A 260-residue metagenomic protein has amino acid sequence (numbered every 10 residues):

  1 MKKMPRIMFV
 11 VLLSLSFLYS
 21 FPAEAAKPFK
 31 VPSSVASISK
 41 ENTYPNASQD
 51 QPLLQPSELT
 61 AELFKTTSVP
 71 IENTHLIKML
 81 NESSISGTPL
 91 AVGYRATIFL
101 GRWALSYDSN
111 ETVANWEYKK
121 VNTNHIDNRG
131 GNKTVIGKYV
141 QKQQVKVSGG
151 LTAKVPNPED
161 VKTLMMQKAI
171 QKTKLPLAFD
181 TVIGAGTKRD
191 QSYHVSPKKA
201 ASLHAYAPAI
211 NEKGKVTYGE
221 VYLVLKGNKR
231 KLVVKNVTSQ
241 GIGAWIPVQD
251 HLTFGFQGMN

Functional and structural regions predicted by a protein language model:
M1-M4, M8, M79, M165-M166 (+1 more regions): Detector for methionine-enriched segments
M1-P28: Sec-dependent N-terminal signal peptides of Gram-positive bacterial secreted proteins and lipoproteins
V11-S20, Q55, A205, L225 (+1 more regions): Generic detector of low-complexity/intrinsically disordered segments and short hydrophobic N-terminal stretches
A26-T152, K174-H194, A201-S202, A207-E212 (+1 more regions): Deployable pore-forming modules of oligomeric membrane-permeabilizing proteins
K133-R189, N228-K229, V233-N260: Membrane-insertion modules used to breach or fuse lipid bilayers
P158, P197-A200: Solvent-exposed, conformationally flexible loop/turn segments
